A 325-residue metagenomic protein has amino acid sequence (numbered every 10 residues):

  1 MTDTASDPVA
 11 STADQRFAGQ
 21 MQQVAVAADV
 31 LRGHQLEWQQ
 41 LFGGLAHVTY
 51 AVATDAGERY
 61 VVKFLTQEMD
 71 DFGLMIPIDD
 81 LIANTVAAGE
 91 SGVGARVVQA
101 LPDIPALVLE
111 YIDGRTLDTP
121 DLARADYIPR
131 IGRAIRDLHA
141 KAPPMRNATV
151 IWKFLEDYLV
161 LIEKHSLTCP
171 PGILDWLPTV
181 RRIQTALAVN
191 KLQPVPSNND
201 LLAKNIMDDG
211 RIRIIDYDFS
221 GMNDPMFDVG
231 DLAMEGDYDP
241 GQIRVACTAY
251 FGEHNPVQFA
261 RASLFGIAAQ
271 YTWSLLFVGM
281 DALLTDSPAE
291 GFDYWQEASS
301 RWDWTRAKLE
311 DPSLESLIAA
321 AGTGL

Functional and structural regions predicted by a protein language model:
V9, L276-L325: ATP/Mg2+ or Mg2+-diphosphate-binding catalytic cores that bind nucleotide phosphates or diphosphates via glycine-rich
A13-R32, E37, P143-N199, D209 (+3 more regions): An alpha-helical support segment within catalytic cores of ATP-dependent transferases
A28-D29, G92, I135-P143, L187 (+5 more regions): A general structural signal marking secondary-structure boundaries and capping sites
Q40-W152, Y158-L159, S166-L167, P171: ATP-binding pocket architecture of kinase catalytic cores
F42-V62, V97, R181-F227, G241: Active-site acidic catalytic loop and adjacent metal/ATP-binding pocket of ATP-dependent phosphoryl transfer enzymes
I78, A260, L264-I267: Start-of-helix signal in alpha-solenoid helical-repeat scaffolds, especially tetratricopeptide repeats
Y127-R130, P171-I183, A289-T305: Extended, well-ordered alpha-helical scaffold segments
M226-V257, I267-D286, S300-W304: Active-site activation/catalytic loop segments of kinase-like enzymes and analogous catalytic loops in related
